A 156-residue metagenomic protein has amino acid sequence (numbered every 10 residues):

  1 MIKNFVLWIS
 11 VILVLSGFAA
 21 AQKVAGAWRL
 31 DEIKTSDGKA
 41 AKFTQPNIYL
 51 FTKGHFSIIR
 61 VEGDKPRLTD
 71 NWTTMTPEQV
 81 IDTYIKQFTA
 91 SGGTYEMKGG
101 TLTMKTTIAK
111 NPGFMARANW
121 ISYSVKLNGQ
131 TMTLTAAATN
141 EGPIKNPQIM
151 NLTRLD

Functional and structural regions predicted by a protein language model:
M1-K3: N-terminal secretory signal peptides that target proteins for export/translocation
F5-V6, T107: Residue-level detector of intrinsically disordered/flexible regions characterized by low predicted structural confidence
V6-S16: Bacterial N-terminal signal peptides
F18-D156: Lipid interaction determinants
